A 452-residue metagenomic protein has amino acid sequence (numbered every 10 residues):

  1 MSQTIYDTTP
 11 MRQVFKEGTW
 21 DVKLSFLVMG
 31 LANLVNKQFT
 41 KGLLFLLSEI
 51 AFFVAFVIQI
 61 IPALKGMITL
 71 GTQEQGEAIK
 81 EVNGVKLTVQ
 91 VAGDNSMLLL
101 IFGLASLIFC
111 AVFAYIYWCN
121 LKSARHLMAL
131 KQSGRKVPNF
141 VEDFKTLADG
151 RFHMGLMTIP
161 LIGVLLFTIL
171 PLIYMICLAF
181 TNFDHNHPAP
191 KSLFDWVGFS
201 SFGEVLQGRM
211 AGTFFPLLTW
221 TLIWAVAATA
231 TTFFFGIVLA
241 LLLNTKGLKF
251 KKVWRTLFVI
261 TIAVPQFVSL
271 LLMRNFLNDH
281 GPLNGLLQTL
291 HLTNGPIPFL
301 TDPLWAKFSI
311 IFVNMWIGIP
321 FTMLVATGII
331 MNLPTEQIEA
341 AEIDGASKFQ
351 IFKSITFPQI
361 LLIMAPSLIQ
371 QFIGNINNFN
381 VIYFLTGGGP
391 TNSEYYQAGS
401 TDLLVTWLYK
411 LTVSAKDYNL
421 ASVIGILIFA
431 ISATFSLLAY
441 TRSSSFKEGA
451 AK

Functional and structural regions predicted by a protein language model:
S2-V14, T19-D21, L27-V35, F39-G42 (+5 more regions): N-terminal signal-anchor/first transmembrane alpha helix
E17, E49, E74-E77, E81 (+5 more regions): Glutamate identity and glutamate-enriched acidic tracts
F45, E49-E77, Q359-I360: A compact, surface-exposed functional segment
Q59-M67, L121, F152-K452: A structural signal for multi-pass alpha-helical bundles of membrane permease subunits that mediate small-molecule
L70, Q75, G84, K136 (+3 more regions): Helix-loop-helix
T72-V89, P190-K191, T391-A398: Intrinsically disordered, low-complexity coil segments
G76-I108, Q207-T219, P298, P303 (+1 more regions): Membrane-interface segments at the starts/ends of alpha-helical transmembrane spans
